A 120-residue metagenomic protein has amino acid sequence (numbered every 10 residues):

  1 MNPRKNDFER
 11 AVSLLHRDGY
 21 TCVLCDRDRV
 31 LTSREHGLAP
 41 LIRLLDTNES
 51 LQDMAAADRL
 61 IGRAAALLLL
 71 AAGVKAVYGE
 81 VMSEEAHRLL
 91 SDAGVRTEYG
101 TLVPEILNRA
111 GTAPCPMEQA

Functional and structural regions predicted by a protein language model:
N2-E80, G100-M117: Conserved mixed alpha/beta catalytic, RNA-binding, or beta-rich assembly cores of soluble enzyme, regulatory
V81-E85: Short, polar loop motifs at secondary-structure junctions
A86-G100: Short acidic, glycine/proline-enriched helix-loop-strand junctions
